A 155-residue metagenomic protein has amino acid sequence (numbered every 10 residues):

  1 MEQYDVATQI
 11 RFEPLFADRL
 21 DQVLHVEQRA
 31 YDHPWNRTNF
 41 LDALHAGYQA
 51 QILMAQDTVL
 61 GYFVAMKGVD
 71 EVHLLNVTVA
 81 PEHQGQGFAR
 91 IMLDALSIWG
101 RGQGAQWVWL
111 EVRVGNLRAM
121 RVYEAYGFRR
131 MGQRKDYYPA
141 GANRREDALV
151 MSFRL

Functional and structural regions predicted by a protein language model:
Q3-Q86, R90-W99, Q103, D136 (+1 more regions): Acetyl-CoA-dependent GNAT
L74, V108-V112: Conserved hydrophobic beta-strand within the GNAT/NAT acetyltransferase core sheet that lines the active-site cleft
T78, V114-N116: Active-site-proximal loop/turn and secondary-structure-junction residues that shape catalytic pockets, frequently
H83-Q84, F88, V122-A125, R144-L149: ABC family nucleotide-binding domain
F88, A105-V108, F128: Short phosphate-binding/catalytic loops that engage adenosine nucleotides
L93, N116-A119, D136-A142: Short glycine/proline-centered loop/turn elements that form peptide/ligand docking sites
E111, E124, R129-R144: Conserved catalytic-core motifs of GNAT/GCN5-like acyltransferases
